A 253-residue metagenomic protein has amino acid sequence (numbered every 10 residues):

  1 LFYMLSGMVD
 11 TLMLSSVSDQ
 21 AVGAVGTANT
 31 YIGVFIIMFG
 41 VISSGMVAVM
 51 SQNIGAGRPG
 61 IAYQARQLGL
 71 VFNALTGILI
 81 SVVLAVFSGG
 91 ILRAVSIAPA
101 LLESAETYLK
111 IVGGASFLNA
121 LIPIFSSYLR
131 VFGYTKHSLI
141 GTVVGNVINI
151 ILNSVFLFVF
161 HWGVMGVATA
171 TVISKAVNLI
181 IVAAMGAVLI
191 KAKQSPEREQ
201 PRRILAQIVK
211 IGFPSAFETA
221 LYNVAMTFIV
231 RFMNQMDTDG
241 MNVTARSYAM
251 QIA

Functional and structural regions predicted by a protein language model:
L1-D10, I111, G145, S174-N178 (+2 more regions): Transmembrane helical elements of multi-pass membrane transporters/channels
L5-M8, S16-D19, N53-A56, V131-F132 (+2 more regions): Helix-loop interface residues and adjacent transmembrane-helix termini in multi-pass membrane transporters, primarily
T11, V22-V82, N119-S138, V230 (+1 more regions): Small-residue-rich hydrophobic transmembrane alpha-helices
L14-G33, A100-S104, V164-M165, Q207-I211 (+1 more regions): Interfacial/gating helices of multi-pass transporter permease domains
V34-I37, N149-N153, L179-A183: Hydrophobic transmembrane alpha-helices of multi-pass small-molecule transporters
M50-F117, V159-F213: Short alpha-helical transmembrane segments in multi-pass integral membrane proteins
N73, Y128-S154, M165, T169-V172: Alpha-helical transmembrane segments of multi-pass membrane transporters/permeases
I97-A105, L109, S116-V143: Cytoplasmic helix-loop-helix junction between adjacent transmembrane helices in 12-TM secondary transporters
